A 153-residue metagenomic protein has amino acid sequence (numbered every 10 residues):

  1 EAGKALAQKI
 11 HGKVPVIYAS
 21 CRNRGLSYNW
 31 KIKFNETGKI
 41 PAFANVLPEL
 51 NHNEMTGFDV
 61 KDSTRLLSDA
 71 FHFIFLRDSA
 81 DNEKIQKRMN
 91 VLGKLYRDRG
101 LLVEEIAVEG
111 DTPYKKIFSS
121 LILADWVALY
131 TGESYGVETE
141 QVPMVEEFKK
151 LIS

Functional and structural regions predicted by a protein language model:
E1-S153: A SIS-like phosphosugar-recognition module
